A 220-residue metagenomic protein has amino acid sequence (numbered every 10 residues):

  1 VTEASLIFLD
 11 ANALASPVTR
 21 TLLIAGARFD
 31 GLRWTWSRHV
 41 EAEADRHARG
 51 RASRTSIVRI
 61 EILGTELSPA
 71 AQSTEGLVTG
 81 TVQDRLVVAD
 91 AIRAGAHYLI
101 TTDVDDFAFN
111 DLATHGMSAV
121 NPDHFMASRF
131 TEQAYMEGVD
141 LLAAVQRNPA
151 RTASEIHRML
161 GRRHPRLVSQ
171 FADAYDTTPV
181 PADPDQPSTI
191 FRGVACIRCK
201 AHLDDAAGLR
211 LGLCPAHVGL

Functional and structural regions predicted by a protein language model:
L6-L9, P17-R51: PIN/NYN-family metal-dependent endoribonuclease catalytic core
T35-E75, G138, V145-R163: PIN-domain endoribonuclease scaffold, especially VapC-family toxins
G64-Y98, N148-T152, L160, P165-P184: Active-site neighborhoods of divalent-metal-dependent phosphate/nucleic-acid chemistry enzymes
D84-S118: Acidic, metal-binding active-site segment of PIN/NYN-like and related structure-specific nucleases
D105-P184: Acidic, PIN/NYN-like endoribonuclease modules and their adjacent C-terminal/linker elements
P184-I190: Short, intrinsically disordered terminal segments enriched in charged and Pro/Gly residues
G193-C196, L211: Residues immediately within or flanking Cys/His clusters that coordinate Zn2+ in small zinc-binding modules
G208-L220: Cysteine-rich micro-motifs
